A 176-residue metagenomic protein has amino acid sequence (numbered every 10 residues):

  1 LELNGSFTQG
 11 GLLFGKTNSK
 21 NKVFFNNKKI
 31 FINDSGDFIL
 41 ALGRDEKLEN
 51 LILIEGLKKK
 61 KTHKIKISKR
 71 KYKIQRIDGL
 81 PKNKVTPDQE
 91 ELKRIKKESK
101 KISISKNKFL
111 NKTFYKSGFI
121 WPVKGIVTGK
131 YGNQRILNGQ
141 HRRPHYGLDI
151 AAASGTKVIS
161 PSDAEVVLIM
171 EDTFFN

Functional and structural regions predicted by a protein language model:
L1-F14: Extracellular ectodomain segments of secreted/surface proteins
G15-K22: Short proline/glycine-enriched turn/loop motifs at strand-loop junctions of beta-rich domains
F25-N27, I54: Structural motif
K28-D34: Short beta-strand segments within Ig-like beta-sandwich modules, predominantly Fibronectin type-III
G36-L40, L148: Short strand-edge motifs at loop-to-beta-strand transitions and within beta-strands of extracellular beta-rich domains
A41-L48: Surface-exposed, short loops/turns at beta-strand junctions within beta-sandwich domains
G56-K61: Short, exposed coil/turn segments at beta-strand boundaries within extracellular/luminal domains
K64-N176: Surface-exposed, glycine-biased beta-strand/turn segments
